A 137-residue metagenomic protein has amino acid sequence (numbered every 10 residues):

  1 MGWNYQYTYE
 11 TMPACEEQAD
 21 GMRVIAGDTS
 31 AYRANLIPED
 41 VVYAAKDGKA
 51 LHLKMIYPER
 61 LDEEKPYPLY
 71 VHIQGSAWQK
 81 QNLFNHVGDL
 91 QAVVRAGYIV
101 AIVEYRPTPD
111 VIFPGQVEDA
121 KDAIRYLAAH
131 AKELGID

Functional and structural regions predicted by a protein language model:
T8-T11, R95, A129: Residues at the C-terminal ends
Y9-K65: N-terminal cap/lid segment of alpha/beta-hydrolase-fold proteins
E59, S76, I99, E104-T108: Short beta-to-alpha linker loops that shape the active-site pocket of alpha/beta-hydrolase fold enzymes
E64-S76: Short beta-strand element of the alpha/beta-hydrolase
K65, A128-D137: Gly/Ser-rich "nucleophile elbow"/oxyanion-hole loop immediately N-terminal to the catalytic nucleophile in hydrolases
K80-F84, D110-V111: Short N-terminal helix/helix-N-cap motif within the alpha/beta-hydrolase-1
L83-I102: Short amphipathic alpha-helix adjacent to the substrate-entry channel of hydrolases
Q91, K121, R125-K132: Core alpha-helical elements of the protein kinase catalytic domain, predominantly the helix directly N-terminal
